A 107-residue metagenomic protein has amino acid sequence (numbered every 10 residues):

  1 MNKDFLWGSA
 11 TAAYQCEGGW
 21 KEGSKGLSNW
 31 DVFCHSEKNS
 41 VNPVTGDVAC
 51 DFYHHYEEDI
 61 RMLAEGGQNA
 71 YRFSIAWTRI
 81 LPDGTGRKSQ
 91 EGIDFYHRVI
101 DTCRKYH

Functional and structural regions predicted by a protein language model:
M1-Q68: N-terminal carbohydrate-binding accessory modules
E58-H107: Aromatic-lined substrate-binding rim segments of carbohydrate-active enzymes
